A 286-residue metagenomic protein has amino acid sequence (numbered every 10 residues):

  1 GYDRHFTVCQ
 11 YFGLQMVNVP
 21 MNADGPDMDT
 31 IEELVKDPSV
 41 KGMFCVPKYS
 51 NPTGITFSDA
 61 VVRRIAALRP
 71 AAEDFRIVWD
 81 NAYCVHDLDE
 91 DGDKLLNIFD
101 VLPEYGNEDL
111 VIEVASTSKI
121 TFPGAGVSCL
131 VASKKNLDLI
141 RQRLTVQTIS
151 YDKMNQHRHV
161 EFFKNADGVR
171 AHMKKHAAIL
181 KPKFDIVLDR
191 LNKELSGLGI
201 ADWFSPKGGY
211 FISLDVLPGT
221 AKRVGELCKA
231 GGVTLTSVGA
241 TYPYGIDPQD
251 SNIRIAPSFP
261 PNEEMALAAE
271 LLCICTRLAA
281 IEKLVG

Functional and structural regions predicted by a protein language model:
G1-E73, C84-G106, L180, G219-A221 (+2 more regions): Conserved core of the PLP fold type I
G42, R76, I112: Hydrophobic "anchor" residues on beta-strands that sit immediately upstream of conserved functional sites
N81: Walker B catalytic acidic pair
P103-K181: Conserved core segment of the aminotransferase class I/II
K174-L188, I200-D215, K229: Conserved glycine-rich beta-strand-loop-beta hairpin in the small C-terminal domain of fold type I
L217-A221, P260-N262: Helix N-cap motif at beta-to-alpha junctions
A230, I246-G286: PLP-dependent enzyme catalytic core of the Aspartate aminotransferase-like
